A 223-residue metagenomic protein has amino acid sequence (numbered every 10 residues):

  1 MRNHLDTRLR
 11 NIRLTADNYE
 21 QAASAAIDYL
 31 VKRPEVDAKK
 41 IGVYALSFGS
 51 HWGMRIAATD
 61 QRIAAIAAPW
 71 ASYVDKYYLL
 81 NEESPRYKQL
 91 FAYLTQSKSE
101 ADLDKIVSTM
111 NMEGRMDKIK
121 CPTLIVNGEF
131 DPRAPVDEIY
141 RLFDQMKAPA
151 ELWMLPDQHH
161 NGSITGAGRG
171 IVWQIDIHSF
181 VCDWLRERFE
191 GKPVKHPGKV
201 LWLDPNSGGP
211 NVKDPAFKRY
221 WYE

Functional and structural regions predicted by a protein language model:
M1-R10: Conserved alpha/beta-hydrolase
R13-K39, R55, I177-S179: Alpha/beta-hydrolase active-site loop
A45-G49, G53: Gly/Ala-rich beta-loop-alpha elbow adjacent to hydrolase catalytic centers
R55-D104, C121: Hydrolase active-site cap/lid region
I119-K120, I125-N127, D131: Short beta-strand/loop motif that positions the catalytic acidic residue of the alpha/beta-hydrolase fold
P135-Q145: Short alpha-helix in the alpha/beta-hydrolase fold that links the catalytic acid
F143-S163: Catalytic histidine neighborhood in serine/cysteine hydrolases with alpha/beta-hydrolase-type architecture
A167-E223: Catalytic active-site module of serine/aspartate enzymes centered on a nucleophile-bearing elbow/loop
